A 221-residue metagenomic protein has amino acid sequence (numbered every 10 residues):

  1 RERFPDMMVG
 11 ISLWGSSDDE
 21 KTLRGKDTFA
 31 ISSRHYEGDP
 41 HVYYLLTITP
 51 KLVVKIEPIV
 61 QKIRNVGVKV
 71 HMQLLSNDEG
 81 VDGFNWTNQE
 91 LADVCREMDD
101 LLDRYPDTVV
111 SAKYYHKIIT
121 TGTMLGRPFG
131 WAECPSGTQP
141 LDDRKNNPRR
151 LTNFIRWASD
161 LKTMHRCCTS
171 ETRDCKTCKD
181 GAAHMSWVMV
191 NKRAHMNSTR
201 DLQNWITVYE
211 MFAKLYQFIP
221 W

Functional and structural regions predicted by a protein language model:
R3-F154, S159, H165-R166: Radical SAM enzyme [4Fe-4S]-AdoMet core and its adjacent flexible, acidic and glycine-rich loops/tails across
R144-W221: Flexible mid-to-C-terminal extensions adjoining Fe-S/redox cofactors in radical SAM and related proteins
